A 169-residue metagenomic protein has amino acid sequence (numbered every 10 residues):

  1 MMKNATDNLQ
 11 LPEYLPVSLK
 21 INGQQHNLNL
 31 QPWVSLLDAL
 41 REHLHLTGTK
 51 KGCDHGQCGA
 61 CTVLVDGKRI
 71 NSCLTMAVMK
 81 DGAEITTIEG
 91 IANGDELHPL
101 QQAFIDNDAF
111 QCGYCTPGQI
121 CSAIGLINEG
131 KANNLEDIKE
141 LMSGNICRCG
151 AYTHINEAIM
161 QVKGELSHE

Functional and structural regions predicted by a protein language model:
M1-E169: Signature of N-terminal electron-transfer/Fe-S-associated modules in redox systems
